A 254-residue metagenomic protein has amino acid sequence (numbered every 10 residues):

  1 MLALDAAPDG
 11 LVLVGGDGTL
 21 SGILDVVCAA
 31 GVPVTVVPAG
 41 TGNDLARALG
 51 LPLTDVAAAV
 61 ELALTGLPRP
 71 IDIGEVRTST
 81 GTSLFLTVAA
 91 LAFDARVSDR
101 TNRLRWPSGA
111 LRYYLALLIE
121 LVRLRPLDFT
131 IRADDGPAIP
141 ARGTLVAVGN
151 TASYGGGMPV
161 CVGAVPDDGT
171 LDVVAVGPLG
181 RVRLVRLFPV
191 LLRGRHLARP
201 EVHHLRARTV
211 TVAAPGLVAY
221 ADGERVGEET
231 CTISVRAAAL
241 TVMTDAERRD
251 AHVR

Functional and structural regions predicted by a protein language model:
M1-V14, S21, A29, A57-E61 (+1 more regions): ATP/NTP phosphate-donor binding region
V14-G16, A39, N150: Glycine-rich beta-strand-to-loop/alpha-helix junction loops that act as flexible
C28-P33, A39-T144: Catalytic core of DAGKc-family lipid kinases
A90, D94, A147-V160, R225: Glycine-rich phosphate/pyrophosphate-binding beta-alpha loops
D94-V97, I139-A141, S153-G157, R181-L184: Short acidic/glycine-rich loop or secondary-structure boundary segments that cap or lie
L104-R112, Y154-G156, C161-R183: Gly/Ser/Thr-rich active-site loops/lids in small-molecule metabolic enzymes that frequently grip phosphoryl groups
R125-L127, R142-T144, D167-D172, R206-R208: A generic structural signal for short beta-strands and their flanking turns/coil linkers
A133-D135, P140, V165, A175-R254: ATP/nucleoside-binding phosphotransfer catalytic cores, i.e., glycine-rich phosphate-binding loops
